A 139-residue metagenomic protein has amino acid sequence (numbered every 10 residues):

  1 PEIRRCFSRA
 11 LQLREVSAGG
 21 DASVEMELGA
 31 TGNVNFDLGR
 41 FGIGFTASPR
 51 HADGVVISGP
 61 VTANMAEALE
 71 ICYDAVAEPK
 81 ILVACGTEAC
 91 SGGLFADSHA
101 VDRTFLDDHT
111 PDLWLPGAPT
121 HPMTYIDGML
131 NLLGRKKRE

Functional and structural regions predicted by a protein language model:
P1-E139: Iron-sulfur-associated redox domains of electron-transfer enzymes in respiratory and anaerobic energy metabolism
